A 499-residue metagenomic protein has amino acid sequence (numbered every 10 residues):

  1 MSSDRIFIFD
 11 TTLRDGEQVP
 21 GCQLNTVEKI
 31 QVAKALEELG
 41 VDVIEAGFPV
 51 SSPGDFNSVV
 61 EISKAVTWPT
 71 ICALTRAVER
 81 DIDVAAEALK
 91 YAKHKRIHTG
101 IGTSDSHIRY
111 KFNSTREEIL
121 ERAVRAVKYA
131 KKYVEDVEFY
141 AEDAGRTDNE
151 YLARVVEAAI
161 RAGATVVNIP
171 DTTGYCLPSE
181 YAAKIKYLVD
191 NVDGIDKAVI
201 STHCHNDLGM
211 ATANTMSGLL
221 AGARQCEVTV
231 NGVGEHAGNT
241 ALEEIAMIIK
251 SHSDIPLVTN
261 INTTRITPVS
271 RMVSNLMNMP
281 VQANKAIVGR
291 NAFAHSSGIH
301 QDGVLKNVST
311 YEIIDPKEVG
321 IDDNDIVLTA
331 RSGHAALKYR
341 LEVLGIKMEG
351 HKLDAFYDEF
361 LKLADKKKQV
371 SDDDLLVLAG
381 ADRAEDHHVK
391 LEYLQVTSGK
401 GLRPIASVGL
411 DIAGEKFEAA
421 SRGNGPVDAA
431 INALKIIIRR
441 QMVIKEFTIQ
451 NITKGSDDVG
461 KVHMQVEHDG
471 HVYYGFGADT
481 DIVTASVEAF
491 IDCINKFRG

Functional and structural regions predicted by a protein language model:
R5-I6, T12, M247, S253-A420 (+1 more regions): A mid-to-C-terminal "edge-of-domain" accessory segment
I6-I8, Q18-V43, F56-A65, E79-I200 (+1 more regions): Alpha/beta enzyme core
D15, V19-P20, F48-P53, S104-S106 (+5 more regions): Short, small-residue-enriched loops and turns at beta-alpha junctions that line or gate enzyme active sites
Q18, Q23, Q31-V32, K368-A485: Non-catalytic terminal/interface segments that mediate subunit docking, oligomerization, and allosteric communication
L39, A65, A88, A92 (+13 more regions): Change "in soluble alpha/beta enzymes" to "in soluble alpha/beta proteins
P170-T172, E227-E235, K250-T259, G320-I326 (+2 more regions): Short beta-alpha connecting loops at secondary-structure transitions that line or flank enzyme active sites
C176, A182-K306: Catalytic alpha/beta core domains of metabolic enzymes, predominantly
